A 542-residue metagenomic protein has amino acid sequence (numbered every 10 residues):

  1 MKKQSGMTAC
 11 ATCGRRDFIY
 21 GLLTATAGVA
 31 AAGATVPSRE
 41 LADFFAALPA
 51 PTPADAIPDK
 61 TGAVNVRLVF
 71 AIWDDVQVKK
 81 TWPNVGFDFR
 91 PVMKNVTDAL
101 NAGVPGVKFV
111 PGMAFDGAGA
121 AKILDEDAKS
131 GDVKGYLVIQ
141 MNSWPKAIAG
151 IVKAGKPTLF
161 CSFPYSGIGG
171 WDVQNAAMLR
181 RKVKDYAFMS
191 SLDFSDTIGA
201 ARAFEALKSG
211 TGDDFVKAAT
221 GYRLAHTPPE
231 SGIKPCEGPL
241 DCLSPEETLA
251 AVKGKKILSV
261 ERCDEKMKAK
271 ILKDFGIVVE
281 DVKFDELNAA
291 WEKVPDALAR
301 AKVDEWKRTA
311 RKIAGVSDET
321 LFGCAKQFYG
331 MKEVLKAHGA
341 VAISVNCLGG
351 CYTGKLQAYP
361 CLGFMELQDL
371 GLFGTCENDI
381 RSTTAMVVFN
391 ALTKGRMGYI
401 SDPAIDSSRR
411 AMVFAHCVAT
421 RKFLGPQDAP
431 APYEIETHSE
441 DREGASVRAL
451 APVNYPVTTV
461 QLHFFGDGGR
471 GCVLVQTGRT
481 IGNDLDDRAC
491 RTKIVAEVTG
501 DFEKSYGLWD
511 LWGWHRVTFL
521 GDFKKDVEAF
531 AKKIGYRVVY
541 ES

Functional and structural regions predicted by a protein language model:
M1-C13: N-terminal secretory signal peptides
G14-T35: N-terminal export leaders
L22, T26, A177-G395: Conserved, well-structured core segments that form the ligand-binding/active-site neighborhood of functional domains
V36, V76-Q77, G117-G119, W144-A147 (+6 more regions): Flexible loop/turn segments at secondary-structure boundaries
E40-V173, T227-A250, G254, K273-A301 (+2 more regions): Metallocofactor- and cofactor-centric catalytic cores in central/energy metabolism, strongly enriched
Q140, N346-C347, S401-A404: Active-site proximal loops enriched in glycine and acidic residues that flank catalytic Cys/His/Asp and coordinate
G371-G482: C-terminal catalytic subdomain
E443-S542: Extended hydrophobic packing segments that form well-structured cores
